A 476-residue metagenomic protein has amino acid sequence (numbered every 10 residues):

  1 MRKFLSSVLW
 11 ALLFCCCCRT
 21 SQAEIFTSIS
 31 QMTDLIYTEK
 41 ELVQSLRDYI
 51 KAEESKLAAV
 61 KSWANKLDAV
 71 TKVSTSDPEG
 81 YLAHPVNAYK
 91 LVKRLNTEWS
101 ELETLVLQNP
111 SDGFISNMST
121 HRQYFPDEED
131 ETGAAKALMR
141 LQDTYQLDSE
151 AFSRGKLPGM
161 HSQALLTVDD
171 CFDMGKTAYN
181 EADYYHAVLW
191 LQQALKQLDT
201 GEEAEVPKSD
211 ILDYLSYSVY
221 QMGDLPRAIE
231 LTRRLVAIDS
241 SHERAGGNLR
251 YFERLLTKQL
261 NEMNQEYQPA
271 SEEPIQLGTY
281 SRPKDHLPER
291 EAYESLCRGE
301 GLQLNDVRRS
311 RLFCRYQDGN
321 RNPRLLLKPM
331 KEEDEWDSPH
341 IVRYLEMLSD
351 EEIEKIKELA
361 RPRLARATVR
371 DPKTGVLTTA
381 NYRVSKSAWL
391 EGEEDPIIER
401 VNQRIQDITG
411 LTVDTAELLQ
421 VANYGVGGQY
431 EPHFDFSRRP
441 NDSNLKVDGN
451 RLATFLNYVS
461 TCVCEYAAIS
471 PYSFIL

Functional and structural regions predicted by a protein language model:
R2-L476: Fe(II)/2-oxoglutarate oxygenase catalytic core
